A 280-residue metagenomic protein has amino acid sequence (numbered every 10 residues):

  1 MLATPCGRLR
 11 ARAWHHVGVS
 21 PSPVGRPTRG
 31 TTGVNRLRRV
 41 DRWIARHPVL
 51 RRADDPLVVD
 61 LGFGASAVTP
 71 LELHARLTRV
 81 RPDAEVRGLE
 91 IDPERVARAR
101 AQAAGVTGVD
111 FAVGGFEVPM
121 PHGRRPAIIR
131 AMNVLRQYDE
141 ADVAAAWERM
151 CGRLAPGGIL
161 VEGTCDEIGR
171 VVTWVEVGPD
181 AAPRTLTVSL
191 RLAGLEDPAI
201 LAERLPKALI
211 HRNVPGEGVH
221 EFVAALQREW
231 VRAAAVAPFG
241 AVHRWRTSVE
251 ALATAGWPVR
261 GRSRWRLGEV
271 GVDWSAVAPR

Functional and structural regions predicted by a protein language model:
L2-P56, D60, A65-A67: Class I SAM-dependent methyltransferase Rossmann-like catalytic core, especially the SAM/SAH-binding loop
G64-P119: Class I SAM-dependent methyltransferase SAM/SAH-binding core
E117-I129: A short acidic, Gly/Pro-enriched loop at the edge of an enzyme's catalytic core that lines a small-molecule cofactor
P126-A144: A short SAM/SAH-binding and catalytic strip from SAM-dependent methyltransferases
R136, A144-P156: A short glycine-rich, Lys/Arg-flanked "PGG" loop and its adjoining helix->strand segment in the class I
L154-G169: Conserved beta-strand signature within the Rossmann-like core of class I S-adenosyl-L-methionine
V172-R244: A conserved mid-domain beta-alpha-beta active-site/ligand-binding segment of alpha/beta enzyme cores
G218-R280: Conserved Class I S-adenosyl-L-methionine
